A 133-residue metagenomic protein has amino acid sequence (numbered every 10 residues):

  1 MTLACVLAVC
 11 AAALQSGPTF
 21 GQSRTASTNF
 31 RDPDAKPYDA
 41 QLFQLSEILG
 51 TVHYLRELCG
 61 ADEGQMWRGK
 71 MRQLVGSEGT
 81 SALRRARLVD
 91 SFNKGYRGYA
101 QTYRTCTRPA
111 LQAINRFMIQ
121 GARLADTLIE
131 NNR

Functional and structural regions predicted by a protein language model:
M1-V6: Bacterial N-terminal signal peptides that target proteins for export
A8-V9, T19: Cleavable N-terminal signal peptides
T19-Q73, A122-R133: N-terminal secretory signal peptides
E63-R133: Compact alpha-helical subdomains of small soluble proteins
